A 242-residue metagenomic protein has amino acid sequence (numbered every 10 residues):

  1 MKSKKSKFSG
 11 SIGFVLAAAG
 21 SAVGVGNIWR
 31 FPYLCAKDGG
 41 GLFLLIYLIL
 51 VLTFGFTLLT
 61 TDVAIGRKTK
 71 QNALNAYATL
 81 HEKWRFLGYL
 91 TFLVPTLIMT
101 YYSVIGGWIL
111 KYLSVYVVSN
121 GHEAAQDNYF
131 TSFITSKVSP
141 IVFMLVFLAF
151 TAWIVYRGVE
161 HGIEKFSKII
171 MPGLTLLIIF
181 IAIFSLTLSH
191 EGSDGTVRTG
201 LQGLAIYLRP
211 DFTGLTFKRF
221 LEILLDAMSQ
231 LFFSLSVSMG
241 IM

Functional and structural regions predicted by a protein language model:
M1-W29, L58-V63, R67-T79, K83-Y89: Membrane-interface "cap" regions at the ends of multi-pass membrane proteins
K2-S6, L34-D38, Q71-L90, S103-G162 (+1 more regions): Inter-helical loop and helix-membrane interface segments of multi-pass membrane transporters/permeases
S6, C35-T61, S139-P140: Extracellular loop-to-transmembrane helix junctions
G10-L48, G240-M242: Transmembrane helix-boundary motif of multi-pass solute transporters/channels
L16-A22, L48-T53, L90-Y101, V146-W153 (+1 more regions): Hydrophobic alpha-helical transmembrane segments of multi-pass membrane proteins
G26, V51-V63, R67, A73-L74 (+2 more regions): Central hydrophobic cores of alpha-helical transmembrane segments in multi-pass inner-membrane proteins across all
G40-Y47, E82-T100, E164-T175: Alpha-helical transmembrane segments and their helix-start/interface "positive-inside/aromatic belt" motifs in integral
I49, T53, T57, I169-H190 (+1 more regions): Selective recognition of specific alpha-helical transmembrane segments in multi-pass small-molecule
